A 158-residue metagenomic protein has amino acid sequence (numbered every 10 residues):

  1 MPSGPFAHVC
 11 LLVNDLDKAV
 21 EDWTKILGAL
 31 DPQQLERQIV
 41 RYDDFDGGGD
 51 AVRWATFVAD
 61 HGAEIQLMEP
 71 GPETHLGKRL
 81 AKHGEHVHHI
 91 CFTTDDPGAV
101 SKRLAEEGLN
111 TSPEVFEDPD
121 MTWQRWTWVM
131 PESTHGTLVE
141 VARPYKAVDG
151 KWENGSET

Functional and structural regions predicted by a protein language model:
M1-S3, L11-G62, A99-W123, V129 (+1 more regions): Core segments of cupin and vicinal oxygen chelate
C10, Q66-P70, C91, R103 (+1 more regions): A structural feature that tracks compact, well-ordered secondary-structure segments with a strong bias toward
C10-V13, E64, H83-T94, H135-G136: Short coil/turn motifs at helix boundaries and re-entrant loops, enriched in small/polar and proline residues
H61-E64, M68-A81, E85: A contiguous binding-surface segment within folded domains or other stable secondary-structure elements
L76-A105: Long, charged/polar, surface-exposed segments that mediate recognition or autoinhibition
R125-E132, E140: A short beta-strand motif that forms the metal-chelation/ATP-contact edge of phosphoryl-transfer active sites
V139-T158: Acidic/histidine-enriched, glycine/proline-rich intrinsically disordered or flexible terminal extensions
